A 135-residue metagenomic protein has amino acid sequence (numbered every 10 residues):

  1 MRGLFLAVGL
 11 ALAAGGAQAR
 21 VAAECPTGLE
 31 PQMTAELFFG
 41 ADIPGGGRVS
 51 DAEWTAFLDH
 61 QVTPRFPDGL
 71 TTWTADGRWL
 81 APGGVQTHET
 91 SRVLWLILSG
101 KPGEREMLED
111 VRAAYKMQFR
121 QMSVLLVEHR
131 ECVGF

Functional and structural regions predicted by a protein language model:
M1-G3: Positively charged n-region of N-terminal signal peptides that target proteins for export
F5-A13: Bacterial N-terminal signal peptides
G9, T27, G84-Q86: Generic marker of residues within folded, mature protein domains
G15-A17: N-terminal Sec signal peptide cleavage junction
R20-W73: N-terminal secretory signal peptides
E53-A81, V85-S91, I97-P102: Mature extracytoplasmic domains of secretory-pathway proteins
Q86-F135: Helix-rich interaction surfaces within compact, conserved domain-sized segments that mediate assembly or partner
